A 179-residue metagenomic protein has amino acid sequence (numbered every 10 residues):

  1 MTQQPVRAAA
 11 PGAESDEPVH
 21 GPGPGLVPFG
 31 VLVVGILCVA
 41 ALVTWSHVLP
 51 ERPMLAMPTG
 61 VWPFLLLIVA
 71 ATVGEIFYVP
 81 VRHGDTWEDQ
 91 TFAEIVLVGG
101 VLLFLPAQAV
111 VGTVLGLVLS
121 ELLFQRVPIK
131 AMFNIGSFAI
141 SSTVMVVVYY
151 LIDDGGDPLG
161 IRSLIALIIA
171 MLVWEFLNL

Functional and structural regions predicted by a protein language model:
Q4-L179: Short helix-perturbing small/polar motifs within transmembrane alpha-helices
